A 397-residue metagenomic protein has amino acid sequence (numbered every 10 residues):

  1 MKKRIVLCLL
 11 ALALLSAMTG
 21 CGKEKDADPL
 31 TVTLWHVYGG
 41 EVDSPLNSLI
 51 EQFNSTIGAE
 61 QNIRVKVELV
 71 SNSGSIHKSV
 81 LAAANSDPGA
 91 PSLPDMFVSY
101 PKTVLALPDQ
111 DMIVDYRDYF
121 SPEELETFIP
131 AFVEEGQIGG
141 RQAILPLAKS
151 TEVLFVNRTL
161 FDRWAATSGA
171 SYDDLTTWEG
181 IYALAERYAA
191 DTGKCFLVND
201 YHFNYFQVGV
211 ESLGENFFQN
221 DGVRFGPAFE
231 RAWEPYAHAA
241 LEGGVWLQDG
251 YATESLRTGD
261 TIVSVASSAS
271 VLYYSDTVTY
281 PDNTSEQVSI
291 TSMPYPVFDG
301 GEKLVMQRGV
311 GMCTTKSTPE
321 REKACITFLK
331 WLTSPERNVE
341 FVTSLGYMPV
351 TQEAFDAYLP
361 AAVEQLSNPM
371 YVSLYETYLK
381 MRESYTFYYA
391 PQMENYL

Functional and structural regions predicted by a protein language model:
D28-G40, N62-L69, D95-M96, A143: Short, well-ordered beta-strand elements
A59-F128, R163-T167, I262-V263, P281-T284: Extracytoplasmic "Venus flytrap"/periplasmic binding protein-like
N85, E242-G244, P281-M348: Extracytoplasmic/periplasmic substrate-recognition and gating elements
N85, S92-D95, P122-F161, C195-F196 (+2 more regions): A structural signal for short loop-to-beta-strand junctions that line the ligand-binding cleft of periplasmic/secreted
V98-V153, E179-Y182, Q287-P296, A361-N368 (+1 more regions): Hinge/lid segment of periplasmic solute-binding proteins
G139-E152, E179-A228, T261-V263: Extracytoplasmic/periplasmic solute-binding protein
Y182-R187, N220-G250, Y295: Glycine-centered hinge/linker elements that transmit conformational signals in sensory and ligand-binding systems
L247, N368-L397: C-terminal capping/gating helix-and-loop segments adjacent to ligand/active sites or protein-protein/ligand interfaces
